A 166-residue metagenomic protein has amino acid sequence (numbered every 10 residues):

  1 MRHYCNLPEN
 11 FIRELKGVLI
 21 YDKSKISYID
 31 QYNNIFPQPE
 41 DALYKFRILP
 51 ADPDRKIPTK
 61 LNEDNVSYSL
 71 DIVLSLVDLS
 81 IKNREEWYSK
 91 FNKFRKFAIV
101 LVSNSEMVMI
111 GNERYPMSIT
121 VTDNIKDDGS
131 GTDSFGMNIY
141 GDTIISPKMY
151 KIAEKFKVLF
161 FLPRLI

Functional and structural regions predicted by a protein language model:
M1-V73, P116-G129: Solvent-exposed edge beta-strands and adjacent loop segments that serve as assembly or binding interfaces
P8, K16, I20, V102 (+2 more regions): Compositionally biased amphipathic helical and low-complexity segments enriched in hydrophobic
N10, K23, A51, V77-I81 (+3 more regions): Generic structural motif
K60-K82, G131-I145: Oligomerization/assembly interface segments of phage tail-like spikes and tubes
E63-D64, S89-F91, V100, D127-G131: A general structural signal for short secondary-structure junctions and capping/turn motifs
I81-K90, K148-Y150: Short, conserved charged micro-motifs
E85-G111: Short, acidic/charged, Gly/Pro-enriched secondary-structure junctions
Y115-I166: Mixed-charge, glycine-accented linear interaction segment located at domain edges/termini
